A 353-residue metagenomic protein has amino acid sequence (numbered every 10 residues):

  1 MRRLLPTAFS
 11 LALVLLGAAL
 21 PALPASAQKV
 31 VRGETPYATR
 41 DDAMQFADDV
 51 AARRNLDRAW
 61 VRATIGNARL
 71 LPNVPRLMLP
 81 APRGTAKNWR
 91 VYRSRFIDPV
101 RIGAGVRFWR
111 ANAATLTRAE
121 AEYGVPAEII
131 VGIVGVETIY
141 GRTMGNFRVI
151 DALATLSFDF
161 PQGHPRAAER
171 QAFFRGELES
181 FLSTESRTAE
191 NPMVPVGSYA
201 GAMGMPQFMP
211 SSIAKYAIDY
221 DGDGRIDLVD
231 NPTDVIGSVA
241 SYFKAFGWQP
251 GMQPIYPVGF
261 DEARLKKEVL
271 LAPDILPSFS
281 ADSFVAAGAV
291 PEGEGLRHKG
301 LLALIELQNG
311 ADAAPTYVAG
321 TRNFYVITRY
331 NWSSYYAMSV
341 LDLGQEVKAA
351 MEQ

Functional and structural regions predicted by a protein language model:
A8-P21: Bacterial N-terminal signal peptides
A22-A27: Boundary at the C-terminal end of the N-terminal hydrophobic targeting segment
Q28-E120: An acidic, Gly/Ser/Thr/Pro-rich helix-cap/linker signature
D48-V61, G66-N73, A121-G124, G135-R142 (+7 more regions): Sec-exported extracytoplasmic/periplasmic mature domains
L56-I65, P126-G132, P192-G197, D223-D227 (+2 more regions): Surface-exposed patches in mature extracellular/periplasmic domains of secreted proteins
K87-S238: Acidic/His-rich structured neighborhood in mature extracellular/periplasmic domains
R225-S280: Ligand-binding pocket segment of bilobal, Venus flytrap-like solute-binding proteins
D261-Q353: C-terminal soluble interaction/assembly domains
